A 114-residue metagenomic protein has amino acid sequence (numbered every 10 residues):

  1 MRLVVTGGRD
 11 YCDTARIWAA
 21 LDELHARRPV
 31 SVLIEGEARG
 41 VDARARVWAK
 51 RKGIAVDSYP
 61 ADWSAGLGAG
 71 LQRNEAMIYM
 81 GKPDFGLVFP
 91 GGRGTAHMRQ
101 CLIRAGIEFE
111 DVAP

Functional and structural regions predicted by a protein language model:
M1-R9: Short, hydrophobic/glycine-enriched beta-strand segments
Y11-P114: Acidic/glycine-enriched connector segments
